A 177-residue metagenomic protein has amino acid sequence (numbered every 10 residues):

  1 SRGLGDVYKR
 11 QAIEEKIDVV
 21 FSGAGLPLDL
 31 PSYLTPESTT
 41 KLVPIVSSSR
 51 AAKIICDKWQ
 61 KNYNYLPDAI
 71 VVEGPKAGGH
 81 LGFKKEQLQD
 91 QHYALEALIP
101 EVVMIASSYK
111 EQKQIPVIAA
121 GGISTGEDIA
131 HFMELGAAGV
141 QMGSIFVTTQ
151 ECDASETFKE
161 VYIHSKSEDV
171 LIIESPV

Functional and structural regions predicted by a protein language model:
S1-Y8: Short, small-residue-biased leader/transition segments that mark boundaries at the very start of proteins
R2, A24-G25, I45-S49, E111-E127: Glycine-rich beta-to-alpha transition loops that act as phosphate-gripper elements at the mouths of alpha/beta enzyme
R2, V20-S22, L42-P44, I70-V72 (+2 more regions): Hydrophobic faces of well-ordered beta-strands that scaffold small-molecule active sites in alpha/beta enzyme cores
R10-E15, P31-S38, W59-N64: Acidic (Asp/Glu)-rich catalytic clusters
S22-T40, A51-I54, L81-V103: Active-site-adjacent beta->alpha loops and helix N-cap segments on the catalytic face of soluble alpha/beta enzymes
K41-G82: Conserved anion-binding
A77-I118, S124-V177: Conserved active-site-proximal phosphate/metal-binding subdomains
